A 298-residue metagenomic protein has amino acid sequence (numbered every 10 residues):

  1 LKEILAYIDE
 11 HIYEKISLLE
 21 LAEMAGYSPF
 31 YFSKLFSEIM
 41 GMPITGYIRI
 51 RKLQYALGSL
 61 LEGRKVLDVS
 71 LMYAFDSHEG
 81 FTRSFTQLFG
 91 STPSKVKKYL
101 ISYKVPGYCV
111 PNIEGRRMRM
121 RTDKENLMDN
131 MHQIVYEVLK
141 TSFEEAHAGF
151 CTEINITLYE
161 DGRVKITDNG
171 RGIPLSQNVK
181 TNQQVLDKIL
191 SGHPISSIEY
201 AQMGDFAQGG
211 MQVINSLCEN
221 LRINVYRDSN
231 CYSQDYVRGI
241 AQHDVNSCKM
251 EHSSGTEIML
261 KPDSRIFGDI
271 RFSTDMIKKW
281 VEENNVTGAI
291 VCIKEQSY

Functional and structural regions predicted by a protein language model:
K2-L19, E38-Y73, L100-M118: Terminal helix-turn-helix DNA-binding modules in bacterial transcription factors
S28-P29, D76-H78: Short coil turns linking two alpha-helices in DNA-binding domains
M120-D129, Q133, F143, H147 (+1 more regions): N-terminal assembly/transducer modules of large multi-domain enzymes, emphasizing dimerization/partner-binding
N126-N155, M211-L217: Conserved ATP-binding N-box helix of the HATPase_c
L158-K165: Short beta-strand-loop-beta element adjacent to the nucleotide/active-site pocket used for signaling
D168: Acidic ATP/Mg2+-coordinating residue in the GHKL
R171-R227, C231: Flexible ATP-lid and adjacent glycine-rich G1/G2 motifs of the Bergerat
